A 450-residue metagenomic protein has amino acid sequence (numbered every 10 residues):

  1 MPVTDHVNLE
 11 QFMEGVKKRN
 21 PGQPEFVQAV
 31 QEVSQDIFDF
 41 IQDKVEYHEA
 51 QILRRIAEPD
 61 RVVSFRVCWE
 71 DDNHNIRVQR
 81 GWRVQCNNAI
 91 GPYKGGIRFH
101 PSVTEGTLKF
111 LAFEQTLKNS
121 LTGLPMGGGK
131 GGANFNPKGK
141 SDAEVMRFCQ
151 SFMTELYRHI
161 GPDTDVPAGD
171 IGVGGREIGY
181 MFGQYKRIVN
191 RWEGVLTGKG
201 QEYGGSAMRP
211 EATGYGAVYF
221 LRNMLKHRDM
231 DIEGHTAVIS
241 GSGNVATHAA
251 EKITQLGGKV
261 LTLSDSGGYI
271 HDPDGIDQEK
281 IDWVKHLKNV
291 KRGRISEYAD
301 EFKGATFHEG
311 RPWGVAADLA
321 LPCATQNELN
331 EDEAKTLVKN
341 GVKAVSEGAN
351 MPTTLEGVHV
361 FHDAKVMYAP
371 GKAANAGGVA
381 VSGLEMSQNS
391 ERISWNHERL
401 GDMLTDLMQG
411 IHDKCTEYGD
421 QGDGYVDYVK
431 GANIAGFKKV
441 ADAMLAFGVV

Functional and structural regions predicted by a protein language model:
M1-A207, K439-V449: N-terminal ligand-binding/catalytic initiation module
P2-A29, M224, V338-V450: Adenosine-phosphate binding glycine-rich loop
M13-E14, Q31, Q35, E105 (+14 more regions): Predominant activation on well-ordered alpha-helical scaffold segments within soluble catalytic domains
H74, D170-I171, S206-T213, V238-S242 (+3 more regions): Active-site nucleophile and cofactor-binding loops and adjacent substrate-binding regions of central metabolic enzymes
F110, T164-A168, W192-L196, T262-D265 (+4 more regions): General beta-strand structural signal in soluble alpha/beta enzymes
R187, R222-M230, Q326, K335 (+1 more regions): Conserved helix-loop functional segments at active or binding sites
G200, G205-A316: Glycine-rich phosphate/diphosphate-binding loop of Rossmann-like nucleotide-binding domains
G268-Y368, A373: Rossmann-like adenosine-cofactor binding region
